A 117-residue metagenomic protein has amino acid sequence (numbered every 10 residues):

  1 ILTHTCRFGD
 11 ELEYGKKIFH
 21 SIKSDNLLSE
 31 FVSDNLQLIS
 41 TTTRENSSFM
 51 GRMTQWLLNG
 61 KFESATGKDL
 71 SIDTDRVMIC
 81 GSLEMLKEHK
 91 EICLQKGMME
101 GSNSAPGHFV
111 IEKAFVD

Functional and structural regions predicted by a protein language model:
T3, D10-D117: Reductase modules of NAD(P)H-dependent flavoproteins
